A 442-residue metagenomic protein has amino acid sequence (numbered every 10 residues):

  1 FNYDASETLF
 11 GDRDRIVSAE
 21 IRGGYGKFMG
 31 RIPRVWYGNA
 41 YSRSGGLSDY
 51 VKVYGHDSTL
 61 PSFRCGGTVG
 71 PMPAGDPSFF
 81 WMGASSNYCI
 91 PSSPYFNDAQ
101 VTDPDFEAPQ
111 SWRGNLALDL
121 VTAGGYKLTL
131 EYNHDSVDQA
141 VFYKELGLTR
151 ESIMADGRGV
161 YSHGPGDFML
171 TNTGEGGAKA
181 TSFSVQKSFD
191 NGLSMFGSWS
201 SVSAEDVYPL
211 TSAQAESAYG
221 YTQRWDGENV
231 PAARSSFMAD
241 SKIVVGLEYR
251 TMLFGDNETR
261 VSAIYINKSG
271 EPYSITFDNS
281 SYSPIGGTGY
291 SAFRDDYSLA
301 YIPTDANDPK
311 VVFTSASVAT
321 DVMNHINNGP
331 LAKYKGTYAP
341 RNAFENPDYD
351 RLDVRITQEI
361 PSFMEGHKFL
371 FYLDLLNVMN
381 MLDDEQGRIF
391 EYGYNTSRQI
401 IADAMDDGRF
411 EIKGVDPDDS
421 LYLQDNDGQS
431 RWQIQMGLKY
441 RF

Functional and structural regions predicted by a protein language model:
F1, A19-I21, T102, W112-L116 (+4 more regions): Hydrophobic, lipid-facing positions within transmembrane beta-strands of outer-membrane proteins
F1-A5, K27, L120, K187 (+4 more regions): Residue-level signature of outer-membrane beta-barrel architecture
N2-M169, G289-A292, P347: Solvent-exposed loop/turn elements at secondary-structure boundaries
Y3, Y25-R31, H134-D138, S201-E205 (+5 more regions): Transmembrane beta-strands of outer-membrane beta-barrel pores
D4-A19, G124-G125, D190-G192, M252-V261 (+1 more regions): Short loop/turn motifs that connect adjacent beta-strands in outer-membrane beta-barrel proteins
I21-G23, L118, L130, V185 (+6 more regions): Membrane-embedded beta-strand positions of outer-membrane beta-barrel proteins
S86, R260-F363, L370, N395-Y422: Extracytoplasmic gating/loop element in the C-terminal half of outer-membrane beta-barrel translocons and assembly
T129-S274: Gram-negative outer-membrane beta-barrel transporters
